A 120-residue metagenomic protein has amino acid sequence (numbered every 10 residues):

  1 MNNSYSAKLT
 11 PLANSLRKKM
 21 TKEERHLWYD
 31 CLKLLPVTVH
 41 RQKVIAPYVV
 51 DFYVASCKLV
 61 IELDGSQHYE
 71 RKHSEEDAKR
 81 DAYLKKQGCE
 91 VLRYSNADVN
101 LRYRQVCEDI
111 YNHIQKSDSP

Functional and structural regions predicted by a protein language model:
M1-P120: Nucleic-acid endo/exonuclease domains
